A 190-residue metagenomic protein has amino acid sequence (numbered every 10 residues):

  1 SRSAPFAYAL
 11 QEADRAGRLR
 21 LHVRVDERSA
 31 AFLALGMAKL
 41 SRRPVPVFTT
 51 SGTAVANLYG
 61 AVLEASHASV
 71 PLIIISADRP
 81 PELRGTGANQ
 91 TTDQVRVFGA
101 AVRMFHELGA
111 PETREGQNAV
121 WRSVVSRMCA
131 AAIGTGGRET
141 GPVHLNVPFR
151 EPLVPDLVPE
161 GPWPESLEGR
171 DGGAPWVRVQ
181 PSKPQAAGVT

Functional and structural regions predicted by a protein language model:
S1-T190: N-terminal alpha/beta PP-like core and its mobile active-site loop of ThDP/TPP-dependent enzymes
